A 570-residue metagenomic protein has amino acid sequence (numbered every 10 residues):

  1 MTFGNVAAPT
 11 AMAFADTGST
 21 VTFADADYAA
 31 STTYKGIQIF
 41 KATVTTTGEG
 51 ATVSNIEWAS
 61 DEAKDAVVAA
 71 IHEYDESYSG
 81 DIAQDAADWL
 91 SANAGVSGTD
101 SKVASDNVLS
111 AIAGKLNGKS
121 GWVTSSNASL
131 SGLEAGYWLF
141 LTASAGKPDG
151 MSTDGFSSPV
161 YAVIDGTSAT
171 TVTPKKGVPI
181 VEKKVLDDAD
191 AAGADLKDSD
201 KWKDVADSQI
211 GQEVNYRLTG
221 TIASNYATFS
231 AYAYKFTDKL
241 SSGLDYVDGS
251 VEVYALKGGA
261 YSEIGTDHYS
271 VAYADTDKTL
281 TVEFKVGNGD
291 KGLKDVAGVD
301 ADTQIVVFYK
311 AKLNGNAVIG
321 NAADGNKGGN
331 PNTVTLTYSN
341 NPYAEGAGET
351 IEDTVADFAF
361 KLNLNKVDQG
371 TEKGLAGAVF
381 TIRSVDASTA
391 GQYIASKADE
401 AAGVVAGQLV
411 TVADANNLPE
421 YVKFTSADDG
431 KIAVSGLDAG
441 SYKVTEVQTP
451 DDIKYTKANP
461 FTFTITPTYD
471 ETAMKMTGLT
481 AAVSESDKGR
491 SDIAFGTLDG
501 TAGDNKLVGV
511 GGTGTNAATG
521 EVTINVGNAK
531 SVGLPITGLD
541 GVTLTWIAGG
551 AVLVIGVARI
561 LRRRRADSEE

Functional and structural regions predicted by a protein language model:
M1-E570: Solvent-exposed loop/turn and edge beta-strand elements of beta-rich ligand-binding domains
